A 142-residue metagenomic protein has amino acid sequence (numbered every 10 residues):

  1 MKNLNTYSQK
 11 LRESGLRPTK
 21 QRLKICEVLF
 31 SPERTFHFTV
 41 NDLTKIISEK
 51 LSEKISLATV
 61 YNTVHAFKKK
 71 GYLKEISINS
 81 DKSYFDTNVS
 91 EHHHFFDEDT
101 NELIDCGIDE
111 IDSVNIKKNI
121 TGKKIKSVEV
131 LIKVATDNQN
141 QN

Functional and structural regions predicted by a protein language model:
M1-C26: Short alpha-helical segments that sit at the start of domains
L11, I47-K50, F67, K118: Hydrophobic alpha-helix position signal
L16, S31-T35, K50-L51: Short helix-capping/hinge SLiMs at alpha-helix to coil transitions
K24-E27, D42, T59-N62: Amphipathic alpha-helical interaction segments
T39-S52: DNA-recognition alpha helix
V60-K70: Basic amphipathic alpha-helical segments that dock to polyanions
K70-N142: Non-DNA-binding regulatory cores of transcription-related proteins, predominantly C-terminal effector-binding
